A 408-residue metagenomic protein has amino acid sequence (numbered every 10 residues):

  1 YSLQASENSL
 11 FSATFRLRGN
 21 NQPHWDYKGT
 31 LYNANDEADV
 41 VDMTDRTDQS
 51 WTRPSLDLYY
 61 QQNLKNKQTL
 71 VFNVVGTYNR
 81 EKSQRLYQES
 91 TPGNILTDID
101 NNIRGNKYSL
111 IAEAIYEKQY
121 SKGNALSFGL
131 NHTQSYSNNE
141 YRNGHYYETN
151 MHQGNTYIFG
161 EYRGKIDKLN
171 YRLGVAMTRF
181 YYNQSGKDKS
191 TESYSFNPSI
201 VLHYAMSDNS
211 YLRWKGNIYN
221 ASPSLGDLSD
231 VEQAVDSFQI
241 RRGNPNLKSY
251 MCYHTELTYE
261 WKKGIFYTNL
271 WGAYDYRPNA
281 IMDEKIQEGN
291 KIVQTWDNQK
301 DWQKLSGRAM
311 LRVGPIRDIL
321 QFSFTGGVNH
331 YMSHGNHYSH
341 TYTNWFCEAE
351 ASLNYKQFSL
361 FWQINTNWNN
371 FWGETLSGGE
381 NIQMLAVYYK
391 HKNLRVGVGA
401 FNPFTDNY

Functional and structural regions predicted by a protein language model:
Q4-Q22, D45-K189, S195, A205 (+3 more regions): Face-selective signature of the C-terminal outer-membrane beta-barrel domain
H24-V41, K82-T91, N138-Y146, N183-E192 (+7 more regions): Outer-membrane beta-barrel translocator domains and adjoining extracellular loop/strand segments of Gram-negative
V40-T44, M251: A structural signal for the main folded, soluble domain(s) of proteins
D208, N220-N269, Y276, Q294-S306 (+1 more regions): Outer-membrane beta-barrel signature, preferentially recognizing the C-terminal barrel domain of Gram-negative
N220, Y389-Y408: C-terminal beta-signal and adjacent terminal beta-strands/loops of Gram-negative outer-membrane beta-barrel proteins
Y274-I281, V293-N367: Gram-negative outer-membrane beta-barrel transporters
